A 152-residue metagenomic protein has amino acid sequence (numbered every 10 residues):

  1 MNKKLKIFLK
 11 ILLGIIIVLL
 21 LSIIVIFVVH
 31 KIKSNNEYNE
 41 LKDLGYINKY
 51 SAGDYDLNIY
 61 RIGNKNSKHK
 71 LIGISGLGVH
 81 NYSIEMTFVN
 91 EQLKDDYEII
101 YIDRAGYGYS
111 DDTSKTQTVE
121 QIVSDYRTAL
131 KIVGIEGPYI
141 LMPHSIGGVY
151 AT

Functional and structural regions predicted by a protein language model:
M1-L21: N-terminal Sec-pathway targeting helices
L19-K49: An N-terminal hydrophobic leader/cap segment in hydrolases
A52-I62: A short loop-to-beta-strand scaffold at the N-terminal edge of the catalytic core in hydrolase folds
R61-Y109: Conserved HGGG/HGGXW glycine-rich cap/lid loop of the alpha/beta-hydrolase fold
R104-I140: Active-site loop/oxyanion-hole signature of alpha/beta-hydrolase fold enzymes
M142-G147, A151: Gly/Ala-rich beta-loop-alpha elbow adjacent to hydrolase catalytic centers
